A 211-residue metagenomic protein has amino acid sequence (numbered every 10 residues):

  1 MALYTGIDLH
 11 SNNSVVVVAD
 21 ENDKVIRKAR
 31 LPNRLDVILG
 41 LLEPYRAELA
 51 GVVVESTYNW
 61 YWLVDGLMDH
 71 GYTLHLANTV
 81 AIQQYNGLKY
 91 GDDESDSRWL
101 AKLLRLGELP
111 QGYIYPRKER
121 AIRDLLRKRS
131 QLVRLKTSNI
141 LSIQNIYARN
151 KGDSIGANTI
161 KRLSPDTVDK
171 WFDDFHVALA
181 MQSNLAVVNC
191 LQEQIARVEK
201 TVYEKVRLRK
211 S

Functional and structural regions predicted by a protein language model:
M1-S211: A detector of single, family-specific signature residues that are central to catalytic or substrate-handling motifs
